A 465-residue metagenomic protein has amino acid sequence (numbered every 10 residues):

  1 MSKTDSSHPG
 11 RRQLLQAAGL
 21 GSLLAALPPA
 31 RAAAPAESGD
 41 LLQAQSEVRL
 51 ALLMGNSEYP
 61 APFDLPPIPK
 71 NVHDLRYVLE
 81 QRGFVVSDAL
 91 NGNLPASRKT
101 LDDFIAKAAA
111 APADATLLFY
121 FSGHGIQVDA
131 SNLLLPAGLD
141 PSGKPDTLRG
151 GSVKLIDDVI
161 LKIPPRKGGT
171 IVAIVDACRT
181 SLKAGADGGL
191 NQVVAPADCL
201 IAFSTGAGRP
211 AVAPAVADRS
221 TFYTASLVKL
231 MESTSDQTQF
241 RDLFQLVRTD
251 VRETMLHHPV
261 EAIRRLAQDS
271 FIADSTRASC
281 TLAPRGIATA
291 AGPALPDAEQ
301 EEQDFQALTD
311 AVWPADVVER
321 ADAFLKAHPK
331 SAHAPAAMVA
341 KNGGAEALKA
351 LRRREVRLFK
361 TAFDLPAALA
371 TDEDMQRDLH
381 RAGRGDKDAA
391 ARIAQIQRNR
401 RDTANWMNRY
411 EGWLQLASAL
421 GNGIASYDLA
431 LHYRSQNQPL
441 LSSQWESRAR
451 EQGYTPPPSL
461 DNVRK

Functional and structural regions predicted by a protein language model:
S2-S22, P28: N-terminal secretory signal peptides and thylakoid transit peptides that target proteins across membranes
P35-Q45, R49-A51, T234-Q303: Caspase-like cysteine protease fold
S38-L42, V48, V86-D88, R98-S122 (+3 more regions): Caspase-like (clan CD) cysteine peptidase catalytic core
G55, V72, L79-E80, I171-A267: Active-site-proximal C-terminal subdomain of hydrolase catalytic domains
A311-V312, K349, N399-A404, S435-Q438: Short coil/turn linking the two alpha-helices of tandem helical-hairpin repeats
K330, G385-K387, R400, L420-N422 (+1 more regions): Short helix-capping/linker turns of helical repeat alpha-solenoids
A367-D374, T403-W413, N437-W445: Structural signature of tandem alpha-helical TPR/SEL1-like repeats, specifically the intra-repeat loop/turn
